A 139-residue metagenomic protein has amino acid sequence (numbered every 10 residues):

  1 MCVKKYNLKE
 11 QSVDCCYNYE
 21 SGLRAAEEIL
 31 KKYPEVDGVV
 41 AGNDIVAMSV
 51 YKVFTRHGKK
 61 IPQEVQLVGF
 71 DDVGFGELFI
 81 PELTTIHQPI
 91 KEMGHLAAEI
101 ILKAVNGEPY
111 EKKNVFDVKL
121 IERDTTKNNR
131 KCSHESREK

Functional and structural regions predicted by a protein language model:
M1-K139: Bacterial carbohydrate/catabolite-sensing allosteric modules
